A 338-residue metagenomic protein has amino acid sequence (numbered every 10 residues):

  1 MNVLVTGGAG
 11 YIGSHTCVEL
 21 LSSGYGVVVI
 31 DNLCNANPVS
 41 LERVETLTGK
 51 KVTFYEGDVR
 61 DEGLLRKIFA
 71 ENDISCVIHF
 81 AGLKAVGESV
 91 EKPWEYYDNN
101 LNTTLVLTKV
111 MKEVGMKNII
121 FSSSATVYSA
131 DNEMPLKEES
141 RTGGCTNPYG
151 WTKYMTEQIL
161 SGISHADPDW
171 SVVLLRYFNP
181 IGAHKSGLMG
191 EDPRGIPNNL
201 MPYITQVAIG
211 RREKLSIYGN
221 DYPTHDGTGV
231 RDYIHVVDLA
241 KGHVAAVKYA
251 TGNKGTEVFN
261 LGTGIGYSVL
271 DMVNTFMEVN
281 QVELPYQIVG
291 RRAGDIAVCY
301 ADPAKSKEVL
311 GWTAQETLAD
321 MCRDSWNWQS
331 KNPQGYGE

Functional and structural regions predicted by a protein language model:
M1-A183: N-terminal Rossmann-like NAD(P)+-binding domain of SDR-like oxidoreductases, especially those catalyzing
G24, G150-W151, G195, T263 (+2 more regions): Residue-level detector of secondary-structure boundary/capping sites
G57, Y96, G144, D192-I196 (+4 more regions): Pocket-edge positions in alpha/beta enzyme catalytic cores
Y97, T146-Y154, G190, R194-N198 (+2 more regions): Short-chain dehydrogenase/reductase
G182-H184, D221-Y222: Short, basic/glycine-rich phosphate-binding loops at helix/coil junctions that contact nucleotide phosphates
S186-L188: Catalytic core of nucleotidyl cyclases, primarily class III adenylyl/guanylyl cyclases
L200-E338: C-terminal substrate-binding subdomain of Rossmann-fold SDR/epimerase-dehydratase oxidoreductases
